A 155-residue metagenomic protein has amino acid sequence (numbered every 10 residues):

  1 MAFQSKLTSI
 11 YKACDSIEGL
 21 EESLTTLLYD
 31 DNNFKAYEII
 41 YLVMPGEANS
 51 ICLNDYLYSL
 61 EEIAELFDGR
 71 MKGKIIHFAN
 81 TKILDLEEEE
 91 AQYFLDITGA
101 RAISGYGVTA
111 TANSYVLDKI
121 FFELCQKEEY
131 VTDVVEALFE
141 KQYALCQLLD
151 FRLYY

Functional and structural regions predicted by a protein language model:
M1, E21-T26, N54-E65, L86-A91: Well-ordered, non-membrane alpha-helical segments in soluble/globular domains
M1-Y37, K72-A79, A91, L95-T98: A domain-level signal for caspase-like cysteine endopeptidase catalytic cores and their zymogen-processing architecture
I17-G19, G46-S50, K82-L86, T109-T111: Short acidic, S/G/P-rich loop/turn micro-motifs used as interaction or catalytic elements
L27, R70, L138-Q142: Alpha-helix boundary/capping residues
E38-G46: Short loop/turn segments at strand-loop or loop-helix junctions that form parts of catalytic or ligand-binding pockets
L42-V43, N54, I76-K82, Y106: Short His-Asn-centered micro-motif
P45-I75: A short, glycine/acidic-enriched catalytic loop
L84-Y155: Active-site-proximal C-terminal subdomain of hydrolase catalytic domains
